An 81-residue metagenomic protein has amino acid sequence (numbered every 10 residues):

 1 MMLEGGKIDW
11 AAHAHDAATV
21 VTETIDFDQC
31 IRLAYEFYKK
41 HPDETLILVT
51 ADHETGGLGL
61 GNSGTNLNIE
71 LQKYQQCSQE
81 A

Functional and structural regions predicted by a protein language model:
M2-A81: A post-motif C-terminal structural segment
